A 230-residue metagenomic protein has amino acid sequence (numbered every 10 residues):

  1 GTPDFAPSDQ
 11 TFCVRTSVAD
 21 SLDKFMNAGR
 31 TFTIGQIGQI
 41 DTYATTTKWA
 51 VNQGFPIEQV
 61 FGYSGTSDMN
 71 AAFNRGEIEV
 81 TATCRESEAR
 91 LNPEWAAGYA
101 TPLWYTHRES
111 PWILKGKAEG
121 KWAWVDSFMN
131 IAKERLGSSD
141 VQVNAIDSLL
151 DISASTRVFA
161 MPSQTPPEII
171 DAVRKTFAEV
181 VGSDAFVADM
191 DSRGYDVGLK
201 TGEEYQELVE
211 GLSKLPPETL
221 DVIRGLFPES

Functional and structural regions predicted by a protein language model:
G1-T11, D23, F32-G35, T101-L103 (+1 more regions): A structural signal for short loop-to-beta-strand junctions that line the ligand-binding cleft of periplasmic/secreted
S8-Q10, S155-F159, R193: Short amphipathic alpha-helical segments
D9-V80, E86: Bilobed "Venus flytrap"/periplasmic-binding protein-like clamshell domains and structurally analogous long
F12, F25, I34, T46-T47 (+8 more regions): Residue-level signal for nonpolar/aromatic packing positions in well-ordered secondary structure
S21, N92-V181, P228-S230: C-terminal lobe and pocket-closing loops of periplasmic/extracytoplasmic Venus-flytrap solute-binding proteins
G65-T66, A82-A89, Y105-R108, S183-D184: Beta->alpha turn/N-cap motifs
A178-V197: Periplasmic-binding protein-like
T201-S230: Extracellular/periplasmic bilobal clamshell ligand-binding domains
